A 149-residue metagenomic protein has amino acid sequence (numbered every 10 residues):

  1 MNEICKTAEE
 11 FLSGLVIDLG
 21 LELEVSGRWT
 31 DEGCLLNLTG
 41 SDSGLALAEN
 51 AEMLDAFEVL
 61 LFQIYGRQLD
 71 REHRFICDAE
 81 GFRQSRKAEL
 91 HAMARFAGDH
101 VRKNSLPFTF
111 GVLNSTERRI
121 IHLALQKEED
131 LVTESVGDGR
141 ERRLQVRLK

Functional and structural regions predicted by a protein language model:
M1-K149: RNA-contacting regions in translation and RNA-metabolism proteins, encompassing KH/S1 modules where present
